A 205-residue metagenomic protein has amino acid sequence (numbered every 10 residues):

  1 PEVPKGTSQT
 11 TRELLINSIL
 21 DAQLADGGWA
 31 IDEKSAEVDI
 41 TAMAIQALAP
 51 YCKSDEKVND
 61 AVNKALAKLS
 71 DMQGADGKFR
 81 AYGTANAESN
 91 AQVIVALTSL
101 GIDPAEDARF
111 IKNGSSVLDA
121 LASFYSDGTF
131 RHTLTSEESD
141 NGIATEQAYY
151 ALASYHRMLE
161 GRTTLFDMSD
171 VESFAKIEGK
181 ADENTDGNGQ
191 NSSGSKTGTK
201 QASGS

Functional and structural regions predicted by a protein language model:
P1-E13, A22-N63, A75-F110, S126 (+1 more regions): An alpha-helical repeat/solenoid feature that recognizes helix-turn-helix modules
L15, A61-A65, R109-V117, T164-K180: Alpha-helical scaffold repeats of the Armadillo/HEAT/TPR superfamily
I19, A65, L69, A120-L121: Buried hydrophobic core positions in alpha-solenoid tandem helical repeats
N113-D127: Short glycine/proline-rich, acidic loop/turn segments that cap or connect secondary-structure elements
E160-S205: Intrinsically disordered, low-complexity repeat and linker tracts
